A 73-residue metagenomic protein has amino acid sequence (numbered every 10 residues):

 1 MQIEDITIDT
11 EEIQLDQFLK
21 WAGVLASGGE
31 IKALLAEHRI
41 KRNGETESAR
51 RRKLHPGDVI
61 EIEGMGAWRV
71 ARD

Functional and structural regions predicted by a protein language model:
M1-I13: A detector for short, charged/polar N-terminal pre-domain segments
I3-D5, E37, V59: Low-complexity, intrinsically disordered short peptide segments enriched in small/polar/basic residues
E12-L15, I62: Generic detection of intrinsically disordered/low-complexity segments and helix-coil linkers/edges
Q14-P56: A basic, amphipathic helix-loop patch mediating RNA/tRNA/ribosome contacts
E47-D73: C-terminal structural segments of small proteins and small subunits
